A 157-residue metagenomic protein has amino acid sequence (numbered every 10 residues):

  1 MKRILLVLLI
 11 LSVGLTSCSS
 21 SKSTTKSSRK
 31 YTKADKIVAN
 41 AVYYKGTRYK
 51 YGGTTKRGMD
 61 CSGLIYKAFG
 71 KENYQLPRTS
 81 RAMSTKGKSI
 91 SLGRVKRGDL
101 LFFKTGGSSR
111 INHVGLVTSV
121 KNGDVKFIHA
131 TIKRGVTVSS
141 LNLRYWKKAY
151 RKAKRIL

Functional and structural regions predicted by a protein language model:
M1-I4: Positively charged n-region of N-terminal signal peptides that target proteins for export
G14-S17: C-terminal motif of bacterial Sec signal peptides marking the signal peptidase cleavage site
S19-R29, Y74, S89-I90, V114-L157: Aromatic- and glycine-rich peptidoglycan recognition patches
K22-K50: Post-signal peptide N-terminal segment of mature Sec-exported envelope proteins
Y31-D35, T55-D60, K88-S89, R144-K147: Soluble non-cytosolic domains of exported or imported proteins
R48-R97: Catalytic cysteine-centered active-site loop
S108-V114: Short, Lys/Arg- and Gly-enriched loop/turn segments at beta-strand edges
